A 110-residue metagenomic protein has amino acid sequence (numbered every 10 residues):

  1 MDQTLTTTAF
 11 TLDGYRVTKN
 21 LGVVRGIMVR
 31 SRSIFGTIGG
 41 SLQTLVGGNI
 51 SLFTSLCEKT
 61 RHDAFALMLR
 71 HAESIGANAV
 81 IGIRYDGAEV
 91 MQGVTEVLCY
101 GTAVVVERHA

Functional and structural regions predicted by a protein language model:
M1-G36, S74, T95-A110: N-terminal presequence-like segments and the immediate start of the first folded domain
A9-L12, Y85-V90: Short, solvent-exposed loop/turn elements at beta->coil junctions and helix N-caps that rim active or binding pockets
V24, V29, T37-R84: Short, well-ordered alpha-helical segments
